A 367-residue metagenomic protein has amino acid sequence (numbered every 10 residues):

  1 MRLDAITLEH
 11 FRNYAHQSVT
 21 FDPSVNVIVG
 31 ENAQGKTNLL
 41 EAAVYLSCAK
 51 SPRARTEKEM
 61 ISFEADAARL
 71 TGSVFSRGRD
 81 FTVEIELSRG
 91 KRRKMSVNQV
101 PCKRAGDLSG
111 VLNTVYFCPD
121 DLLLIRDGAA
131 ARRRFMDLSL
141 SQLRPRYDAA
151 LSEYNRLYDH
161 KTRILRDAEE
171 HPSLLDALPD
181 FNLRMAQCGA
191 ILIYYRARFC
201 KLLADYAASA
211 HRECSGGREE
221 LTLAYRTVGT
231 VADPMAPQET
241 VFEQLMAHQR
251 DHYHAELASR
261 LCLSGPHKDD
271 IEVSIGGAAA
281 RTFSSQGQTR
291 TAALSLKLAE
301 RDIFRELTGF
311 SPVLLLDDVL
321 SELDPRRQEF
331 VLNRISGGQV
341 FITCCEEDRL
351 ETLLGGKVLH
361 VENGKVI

Functional and structural regions predicted by a protein language model:
M1-E31, P172-V313, E322-R326, F330-N333 (+3 more regions): Conserved NTPase motor "head" modules and their coupling/switch loops across ABC/AAA+ ATPases, GTPases, and GHKL ATPases
K36: Conserved lysine of the Walker
Y45-E57, A299-L307: Post-Walker A helix-loop "phosphate-sensing" segment adjacent to the P-loop in P-loop NTPases
C48-A131, F135-Y147, A204-S209, V241 (+1 more regions): Nucleotide-state sensing region of NTPase/ATPase domains
G72, Q339-E346: Structural recognition of the conserved hydrophobic beta-strand(s) that form the central parallel beta-sheet of P-loop
L123-L124, A130-P179, L183: Long, charged N-terminal accessory/stalk domains
D317-V319: Walker B catalytic acidic pair
